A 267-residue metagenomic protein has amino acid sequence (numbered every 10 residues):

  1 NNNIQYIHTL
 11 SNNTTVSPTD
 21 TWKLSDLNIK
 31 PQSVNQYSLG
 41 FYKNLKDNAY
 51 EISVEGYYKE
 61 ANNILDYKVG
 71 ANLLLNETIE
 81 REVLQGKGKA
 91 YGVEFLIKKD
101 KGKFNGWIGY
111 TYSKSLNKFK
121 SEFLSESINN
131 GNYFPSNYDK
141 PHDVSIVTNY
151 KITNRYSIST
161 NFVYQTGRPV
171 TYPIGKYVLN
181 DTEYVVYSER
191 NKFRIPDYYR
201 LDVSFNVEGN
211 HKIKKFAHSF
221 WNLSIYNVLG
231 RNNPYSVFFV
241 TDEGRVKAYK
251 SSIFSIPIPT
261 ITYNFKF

Functional and structural regions predicted by a protein language model:
N1-N2, F41, I52-Y58, I108-Y112 (+2 more regions): Transmembrane beta-barrel strands of outer-membrane/channel proteins
N1-Y37, G56-R81, S121, N161-T182 (+1 more regions): Surface-exposed extracellular loop regions of Gram-negative outer-membrane beta-barrel proteins, predominantly
P18-S25, Y37, L74-E82, K89-Y91 (+3 more regions): Extracytoplasmic loops and strand-loop junctions of Gram-negative outer membrane beta-barrel proteins
D26-K30, D47-G109, D143, Y249-S251 (+1 more regions): Outer membrane beta-barrel strand-and-loop segments of large Gram-negative receptors, especially TonB-dependent
I29, L39-K43, V93-K99, I108 (+5 more regions): Residues on the lipid-exposed face of transmembrane beta-strands in outer-membrane beta-barrel proteins
S33, L45-D47, E60, K99-K103 (+6 more regions): Outer-membrane beta-barrel strand-turn architecture
Y57-E60, I79-I174: Gram-negative outer-membrane beta-barrel transporters
N62, R155, V163-D181, P196 (+2 more regions): C-terminal beta-signal and adjacent terminal beta-strands/loops of Gram-negative outer-membrane beta-barrel proteins
